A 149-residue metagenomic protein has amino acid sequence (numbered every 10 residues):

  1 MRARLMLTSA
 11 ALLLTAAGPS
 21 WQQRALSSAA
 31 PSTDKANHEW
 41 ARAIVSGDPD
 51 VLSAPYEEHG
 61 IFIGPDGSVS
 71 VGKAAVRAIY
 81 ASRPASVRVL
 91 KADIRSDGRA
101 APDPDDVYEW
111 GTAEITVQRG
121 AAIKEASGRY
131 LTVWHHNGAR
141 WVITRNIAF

Functional and structural regions predicted by a protein language model:
M1-L7: Bacterial N-terminal signal peptides that target proteins for export
R4, L13-E58: Short, low-complexity N-terminal intrinsically disordered segments enriched in polar/charged residues
W21, S127-F149: Short beta-strand edge/turn micro-motifs at domain boundaries
W40, L52-S53, G60, G72 (+3 more regions): Hydrophobic pocket/interface hotspot
Y56, D66, G111-A113, I147: A mature extracytoplasmic/lumenal domain signature
Y56-R88: Short solvent-exposed beta->alpha transition segments
D66, R119-A121, G138: Solvent-exposed strand-loop boundary residues in beta-sheet-rich modules
R77-I123: Surface-exposed, charged secondary-structure patches
